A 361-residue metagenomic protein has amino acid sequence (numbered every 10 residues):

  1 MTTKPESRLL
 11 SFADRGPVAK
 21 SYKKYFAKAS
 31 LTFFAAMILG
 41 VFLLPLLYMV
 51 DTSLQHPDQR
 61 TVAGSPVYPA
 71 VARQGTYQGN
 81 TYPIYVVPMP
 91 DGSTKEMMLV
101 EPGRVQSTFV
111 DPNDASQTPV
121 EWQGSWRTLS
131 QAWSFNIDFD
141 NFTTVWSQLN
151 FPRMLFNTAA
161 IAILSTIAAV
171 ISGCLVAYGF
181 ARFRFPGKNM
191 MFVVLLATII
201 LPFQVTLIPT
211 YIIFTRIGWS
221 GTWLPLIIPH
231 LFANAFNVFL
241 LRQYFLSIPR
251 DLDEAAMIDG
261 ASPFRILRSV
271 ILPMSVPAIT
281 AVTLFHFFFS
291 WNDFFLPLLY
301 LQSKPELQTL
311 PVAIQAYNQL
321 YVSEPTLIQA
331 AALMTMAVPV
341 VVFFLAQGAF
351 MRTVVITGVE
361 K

Functional and structural regions predicted by a protein language model:
T2, D14-R15: Low-complexity, charge- and small-residue-enriched intrinsically disordered regions
T3-L9, A19, K23, L31 (+1 more regions): A structural signal for multi-pass alpha-helical bundles of membrane permease subunits that mediate small-molecule
A13-D14, S30: Anchoring transmembrane alpha helix of integral membrane proteins
